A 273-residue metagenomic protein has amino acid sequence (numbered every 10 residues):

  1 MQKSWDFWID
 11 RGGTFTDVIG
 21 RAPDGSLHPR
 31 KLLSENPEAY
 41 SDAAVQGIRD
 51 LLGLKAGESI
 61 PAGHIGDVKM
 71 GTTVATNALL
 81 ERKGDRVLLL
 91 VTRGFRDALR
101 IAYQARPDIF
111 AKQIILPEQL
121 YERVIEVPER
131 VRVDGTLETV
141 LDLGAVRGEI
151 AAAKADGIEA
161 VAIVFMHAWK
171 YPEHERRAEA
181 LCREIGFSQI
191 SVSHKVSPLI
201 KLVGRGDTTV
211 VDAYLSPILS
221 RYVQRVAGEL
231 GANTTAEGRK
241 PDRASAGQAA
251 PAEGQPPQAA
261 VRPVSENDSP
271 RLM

Functional and structural regions predicted by a protein language model:
M1-D242, E253, Q258-M273: N-terminally biased helix-coil "hinge/interface" segments that flank
S245-G247: Short Gly/Ser/Thr- and charged-rich N-terminal loops/segments that act as flexible capping/hinge elements
